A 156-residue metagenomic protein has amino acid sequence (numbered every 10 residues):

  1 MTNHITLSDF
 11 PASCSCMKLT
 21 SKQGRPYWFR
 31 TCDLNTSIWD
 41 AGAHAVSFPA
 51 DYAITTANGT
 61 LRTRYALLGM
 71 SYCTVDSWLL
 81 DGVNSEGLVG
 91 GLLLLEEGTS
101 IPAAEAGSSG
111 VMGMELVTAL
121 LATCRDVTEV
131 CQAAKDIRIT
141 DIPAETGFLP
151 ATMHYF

Functional and structural regions predicted by a protein language model:
T2-S108, D141: A contiguous strand-loop segment
T2-T6, G107-T140: Alpha/propeptide regions of enzymes that mature by internal proteolysis
Q132-F156: Internal, well-folded beta-alpha domain core
